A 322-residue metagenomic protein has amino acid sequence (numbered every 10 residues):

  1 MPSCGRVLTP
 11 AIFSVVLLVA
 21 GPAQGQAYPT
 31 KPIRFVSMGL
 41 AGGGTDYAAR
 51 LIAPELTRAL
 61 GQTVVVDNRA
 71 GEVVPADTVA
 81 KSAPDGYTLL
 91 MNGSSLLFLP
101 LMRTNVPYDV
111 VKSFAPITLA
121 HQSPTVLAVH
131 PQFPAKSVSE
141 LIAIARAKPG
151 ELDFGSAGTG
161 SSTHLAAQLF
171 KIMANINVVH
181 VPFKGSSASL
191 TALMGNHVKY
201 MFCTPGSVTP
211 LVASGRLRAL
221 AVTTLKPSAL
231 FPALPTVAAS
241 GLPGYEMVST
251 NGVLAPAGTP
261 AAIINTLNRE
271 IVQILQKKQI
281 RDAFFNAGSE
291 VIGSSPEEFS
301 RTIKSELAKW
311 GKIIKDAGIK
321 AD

Functional and structural regions predicted by a protein language model:
M1-I12: Bacterial N-terminal signal peptides that target proteins for export
A20-P22: N-terminal signal peptide c-region/cleavage motif recognized by signal peptidases
G25-K112, E151, T159, N175-F202 (+3 more regions): N-terminal (or domain-start) structured segment
T30-P32, I172-I176, A261-D322: An extracytoplasmic/periplasmic, membrane-proximal ligand-sensing/linker region
K81-Y87, L101-A188, V237-A239, V248-A283: Hinge/capping helix and adjacent helix->loop/strand transition within the periplasmic-binding protein
M91-L96, S156, S186, C203-V208 (+3 more regions): Beta->alpha turn/N-cap motifs
L96-N105, K171-M173, Y200-L234: A ligand-binding cleft/hinge motif common to bilobed small-molecule-binding domains
